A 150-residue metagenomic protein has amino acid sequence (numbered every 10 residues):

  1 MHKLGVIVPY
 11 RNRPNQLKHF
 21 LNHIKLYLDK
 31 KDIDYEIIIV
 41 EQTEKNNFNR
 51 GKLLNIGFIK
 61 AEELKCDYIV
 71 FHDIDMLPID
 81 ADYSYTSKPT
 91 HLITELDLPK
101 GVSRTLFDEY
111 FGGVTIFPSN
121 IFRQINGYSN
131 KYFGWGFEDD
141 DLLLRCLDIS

Functional and structural regions predicted by a protein language model:
H2-L4, I33-I37, D67-I69: Residue-level recognition of the N-termini of beta-strands and the immediately preceding loop/turn
G5-R13: A conserved hydrophobic helix/loop-capping motif in glycosyltransferases and polysaccharide synthases
V8-P9, K18, I33-E44: Short beta-strand/loop segment that forms part of the nucleotide-sugar
N12, Q42-N49, D97-L98: Short, acidic/glycine-rich phosphate-metal binding loop used to engage nucleotide
R13-L28: Short, well-formed alpha-helical segments that are part of the catalytic scaffolds of diverse glycosyltransferases
L28, A61, C146: Hydrophobic pocket-lining residues that define ligand/cofactor binding sites across diverse proteins
N49-L54, F58, Y68-H72, M76-S150: Conserved catalytic core of nucleotide-sugar-dependent glycosyltransferases
L64: Active-site charged/polar residues at nucleotide-handling catalytic sites that mediate phosphoryl, nucleotidyl
